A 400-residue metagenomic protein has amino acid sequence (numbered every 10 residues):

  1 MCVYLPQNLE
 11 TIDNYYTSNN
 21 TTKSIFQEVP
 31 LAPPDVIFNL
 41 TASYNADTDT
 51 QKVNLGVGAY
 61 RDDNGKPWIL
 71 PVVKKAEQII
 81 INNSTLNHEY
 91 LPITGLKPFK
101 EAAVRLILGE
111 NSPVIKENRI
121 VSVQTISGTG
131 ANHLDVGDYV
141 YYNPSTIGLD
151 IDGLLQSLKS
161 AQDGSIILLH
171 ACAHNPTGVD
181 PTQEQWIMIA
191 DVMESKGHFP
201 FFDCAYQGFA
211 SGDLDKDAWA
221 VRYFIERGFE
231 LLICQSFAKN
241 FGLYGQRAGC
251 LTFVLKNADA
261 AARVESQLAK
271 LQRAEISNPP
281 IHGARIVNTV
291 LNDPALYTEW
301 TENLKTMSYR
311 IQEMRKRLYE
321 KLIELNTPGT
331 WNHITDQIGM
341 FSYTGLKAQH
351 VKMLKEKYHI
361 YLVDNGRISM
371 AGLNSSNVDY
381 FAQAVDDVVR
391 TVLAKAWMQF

Functional and structural regions predicted by a protein language model:
V3-P6, E10-G95, A102, A274 (+2 more regions): N-terminal "arm"/small-domain region of PLP-dependent enzymes with the aminotransferase-like
L5, E226-E302: Conserved core segment of the aminotransferase class I/II
K52-N54, P92, W331-D336, Y361-V363 (+1 more regions): Short beta-strand
L55, G137, P200, L231 (+1 more regions): Hydrophobic beta-strand scaffold residues
A59-R61, A173, Y206-G208, A238: Active-site-proximal loop/turn and secondary-structure-junction residues that shape catalytic pockets, frequently
K74-I81, T85-F199, Q207-F209, L214-E226 (+2 more regions): Conserved core of the PLP fold type I
E299-K357: Conserved PLP-binding catalytic core of the aspartate aminotransferase-like
